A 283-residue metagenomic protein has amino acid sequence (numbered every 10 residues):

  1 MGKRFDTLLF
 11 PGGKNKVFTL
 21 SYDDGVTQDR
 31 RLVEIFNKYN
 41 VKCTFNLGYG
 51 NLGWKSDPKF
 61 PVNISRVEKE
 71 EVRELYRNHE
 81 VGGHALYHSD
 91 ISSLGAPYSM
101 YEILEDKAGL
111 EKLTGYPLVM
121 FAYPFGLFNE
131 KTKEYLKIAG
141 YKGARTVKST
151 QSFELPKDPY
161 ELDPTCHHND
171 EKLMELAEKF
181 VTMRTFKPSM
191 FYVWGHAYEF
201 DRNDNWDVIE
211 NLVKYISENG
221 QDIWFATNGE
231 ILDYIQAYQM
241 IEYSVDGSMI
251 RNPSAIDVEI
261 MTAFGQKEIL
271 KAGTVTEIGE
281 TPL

Functional and structural regions predicted by a protein language model:
M1-Q28: Boundary/entry segment of secreted carbohydrate-active catalytic domains
G2-F10, N40, E111-K112, G143-S152 (+2 more regions): C-terminal domain-boundary segment and adjacent tail
T7, R31-I35, K131-Y135, N211-L212: A short acidic, amphipathic alpha-helical/loop segment
T19-L20, E80, I223: Hydrophobic "anchor" residues on beta-strands that sit immediately upstream of conserved functional sites
Y22-G25, A85, A197, N228: Active-site metal-binding loops of divalent metal-dependent hydrolases
V26, H167-T182: A Trp-anchored, charged/polar loop motif used as the substrate-binding/catalytic surface of acyl/ester-handling
N37-K142, K148-L162, C166, S189-A197: Metal-dependent polysaccharide deacetylase catalytic core of the NodB/CE4 family, i.e., the active-site-bearing domain
A96-Y101, E171-M174, N203-W206, E210: Non-membrane alpha-helical structural segments and their capping/turn regions in soluble enzymes
